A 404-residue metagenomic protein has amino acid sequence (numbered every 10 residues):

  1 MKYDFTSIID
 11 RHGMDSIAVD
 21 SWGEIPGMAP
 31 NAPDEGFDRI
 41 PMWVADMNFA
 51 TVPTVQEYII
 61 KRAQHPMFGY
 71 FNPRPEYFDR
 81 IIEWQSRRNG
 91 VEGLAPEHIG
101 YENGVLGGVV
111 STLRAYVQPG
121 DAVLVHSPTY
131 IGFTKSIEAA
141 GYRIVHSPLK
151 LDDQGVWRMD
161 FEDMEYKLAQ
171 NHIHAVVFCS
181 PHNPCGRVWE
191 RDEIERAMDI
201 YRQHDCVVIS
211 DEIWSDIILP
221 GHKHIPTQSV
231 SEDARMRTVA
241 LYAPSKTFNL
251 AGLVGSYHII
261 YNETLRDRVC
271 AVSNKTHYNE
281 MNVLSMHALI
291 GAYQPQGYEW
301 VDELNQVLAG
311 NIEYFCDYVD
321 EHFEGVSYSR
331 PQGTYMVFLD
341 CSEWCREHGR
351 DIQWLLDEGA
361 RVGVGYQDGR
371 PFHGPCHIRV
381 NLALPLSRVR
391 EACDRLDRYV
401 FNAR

Functional and structural regions predicted by a protein language model:
K2-G104, S111, P295, A403-R404: N-terminal small-domain helix-loop-helix segment of the aminotransferase-like
F68-D199, D216-I217, G221-S229, D233 (+1 more regions): Conserved core of the PLP fold type I
V125, H146, S210, Y366-D368: Hydrophobic residues in well-ordered beta-strands that form the structural core
Y142, Q203-C206, R235-M236: A short helix->loop->beta-strand "cap" motif at the edges of active sites that frequently abuts
R237-E321, S327-P331: PLP-dependent aminotransferase class I/II
L308-A309, H322-R361, I378: Conserved PLP-binding catalytic core of the aspartate aminotransferase-like
E347-R350, D357-R404: PLP-dependent enzyme catalytic core of the Aspartate aminotransferase-like
